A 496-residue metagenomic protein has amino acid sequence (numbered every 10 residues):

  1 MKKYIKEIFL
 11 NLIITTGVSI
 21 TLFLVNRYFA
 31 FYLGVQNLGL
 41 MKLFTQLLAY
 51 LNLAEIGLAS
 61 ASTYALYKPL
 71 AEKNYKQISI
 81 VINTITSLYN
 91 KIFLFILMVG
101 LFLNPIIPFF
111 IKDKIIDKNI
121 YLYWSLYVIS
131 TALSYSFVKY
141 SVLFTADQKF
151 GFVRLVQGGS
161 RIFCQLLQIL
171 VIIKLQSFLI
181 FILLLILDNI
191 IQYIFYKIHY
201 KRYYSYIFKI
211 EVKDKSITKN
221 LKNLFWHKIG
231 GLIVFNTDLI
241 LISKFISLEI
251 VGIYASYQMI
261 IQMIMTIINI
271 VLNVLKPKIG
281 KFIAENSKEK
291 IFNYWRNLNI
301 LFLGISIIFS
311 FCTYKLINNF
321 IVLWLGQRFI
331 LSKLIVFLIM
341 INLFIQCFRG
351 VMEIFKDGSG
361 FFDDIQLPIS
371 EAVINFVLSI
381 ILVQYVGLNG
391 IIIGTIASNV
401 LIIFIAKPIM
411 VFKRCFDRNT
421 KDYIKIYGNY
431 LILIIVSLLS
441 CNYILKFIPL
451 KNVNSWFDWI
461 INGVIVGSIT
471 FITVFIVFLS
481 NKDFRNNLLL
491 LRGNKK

Functional and structural regions predicted by a protein language model:
M1-L22, F31, K76-T84, K118-Y121 (+5 more regions): N-terminal membrane topogenesis motif
M1-Y4, K118-N119, G151, L179 (+5 more regions): Interhelical loop/hinge segments that connect adjacent transmembrane helices in multipass membrane
K3-Y67, L97-L101, S130, Q165 (+4 more regions): Signature of the first transmembrane helix
Y4, T131-G159, L179, Y200 (+3 more regions): Membrane-interface junctions at transmembrane-helix termini in multi-pass inner-membrane proteins
R27, I56-E72, T145-A146, Y204 (+2 more regions): Helix-loop junctions and terminal segments of transmembrane helices in multi-pass membrane transport/translocation
A30-N37, Q148-G151, I162-Y193, D363 (+3 more regions): Membrane-interface helix-loop junctions in multi-pass transport and translocation proteins
T84-D113, L166-I173, I194, F292-Q346 (+2 more regions): Alpha-helical transmembrane segments of multi-pass membrane transport and lipid-handling proteins
F416-N419, C441-K496: Membrane-proximal transmembrane or re-entrant/amphipathic helices at the cytosolic face
